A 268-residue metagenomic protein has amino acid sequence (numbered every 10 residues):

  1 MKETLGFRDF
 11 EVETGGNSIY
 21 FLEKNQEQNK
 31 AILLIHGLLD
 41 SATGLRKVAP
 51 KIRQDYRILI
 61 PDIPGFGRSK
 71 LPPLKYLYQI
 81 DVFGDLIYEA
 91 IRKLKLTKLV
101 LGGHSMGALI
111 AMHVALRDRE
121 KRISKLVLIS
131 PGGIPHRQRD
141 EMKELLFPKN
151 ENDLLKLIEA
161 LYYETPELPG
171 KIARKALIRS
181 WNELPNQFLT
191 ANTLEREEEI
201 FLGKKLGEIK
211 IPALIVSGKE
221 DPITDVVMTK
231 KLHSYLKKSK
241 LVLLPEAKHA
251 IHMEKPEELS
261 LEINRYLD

Functional and structural regions predicted by a protein language model:
M1-A31, D55-Y56, T97, D268: Alpha/beta-hydrolase fold catalytic core
K24-R68: Conserved HGGG/HGGXW glycine-rich cap/lid loop of the alpha/beta-hydrolase fold
I60-G102, L261: Active-site loop/oxyanion-hole signature of alpha/beta-hydrolase fold enzymes
L109-R117, I123-D153: Flexible "cap/lid" loop of the alpha/beta hydrolase fold
H136, F147-E208: Conserved alpha/beta-hydrolase catalytic His-Asp/Glu region
I209, I215-S217, D221: Short beta-strand/loop motif that positions the catalytic acidic residue of the alpha/beta-hydrolase fold
I211, D225-S234: Short alpha-helix in the alpha/beta-hydrolase fold that links the catalytic acid
A247-P256, S260: Catalytic histidine-centered segment of alpha/beta-hydrolase-like enzymes
